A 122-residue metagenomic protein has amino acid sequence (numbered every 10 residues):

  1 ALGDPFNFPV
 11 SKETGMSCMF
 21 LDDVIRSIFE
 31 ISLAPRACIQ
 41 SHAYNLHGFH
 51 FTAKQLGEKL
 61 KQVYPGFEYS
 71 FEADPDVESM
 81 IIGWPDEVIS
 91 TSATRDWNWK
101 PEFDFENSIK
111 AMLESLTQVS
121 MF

Functional and structural regions predicted by a protein language model:
A1-P5: Short loop/turn hinge sites at secondary-structure boundaries
F8-F122: C-terminal substrate-binding subdomain of Rossmann-fold SDR/epimerase-dehydratase oxidoreductases
